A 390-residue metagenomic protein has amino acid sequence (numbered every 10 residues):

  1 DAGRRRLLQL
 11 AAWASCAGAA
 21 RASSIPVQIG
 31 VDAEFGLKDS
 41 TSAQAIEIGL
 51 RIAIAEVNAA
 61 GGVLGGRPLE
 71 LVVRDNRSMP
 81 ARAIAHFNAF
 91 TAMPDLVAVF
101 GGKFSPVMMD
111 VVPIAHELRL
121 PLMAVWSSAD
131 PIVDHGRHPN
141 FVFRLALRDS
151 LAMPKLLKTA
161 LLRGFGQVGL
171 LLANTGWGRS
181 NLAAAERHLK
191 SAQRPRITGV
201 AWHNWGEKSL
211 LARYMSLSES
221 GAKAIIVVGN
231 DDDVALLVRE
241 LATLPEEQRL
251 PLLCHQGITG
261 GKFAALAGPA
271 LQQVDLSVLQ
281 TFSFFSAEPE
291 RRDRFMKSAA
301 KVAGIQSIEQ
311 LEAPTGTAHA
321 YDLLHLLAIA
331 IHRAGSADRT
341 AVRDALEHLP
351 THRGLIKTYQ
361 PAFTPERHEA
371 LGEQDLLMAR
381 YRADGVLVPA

Functional and structural regions predicted by a protein language model:
D1-A2, G18: Intrinsically disordered, low-complexity regions enriched in serine, threonine, proline and polar/charged residues
G3-L10, A22-A390: Extracytosolic ligand-binding ectodomains
W13-R21: Hydrophobic h-region of N-terminal signal peptides that target proteins for export in Gram-negative bacteria
